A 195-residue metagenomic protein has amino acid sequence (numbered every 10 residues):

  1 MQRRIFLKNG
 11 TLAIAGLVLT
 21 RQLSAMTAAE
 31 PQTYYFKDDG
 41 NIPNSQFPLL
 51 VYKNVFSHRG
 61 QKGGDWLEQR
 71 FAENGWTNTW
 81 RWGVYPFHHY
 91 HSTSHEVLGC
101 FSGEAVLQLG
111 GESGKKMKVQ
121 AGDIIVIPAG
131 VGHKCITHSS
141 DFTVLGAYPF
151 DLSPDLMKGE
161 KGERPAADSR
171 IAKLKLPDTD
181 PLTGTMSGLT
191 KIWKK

Functional and structural regions predicted by a protein language model:
M1-I5, A15-A29: N-terminal twin-arginine translocation
E30-F56, G60: Non-heme Fe(II)/2-oxoglutarate
A72-H91: Conserved short histidine dyad/triad with adjacent acidic residue
T93-V106: Short, conserved beta-strand element in jelly-roll/cupin
V119-H138: Conserved metal-binding segment of the jelly-roll/cupin
I136-K195: Double-stranded beta-helix
